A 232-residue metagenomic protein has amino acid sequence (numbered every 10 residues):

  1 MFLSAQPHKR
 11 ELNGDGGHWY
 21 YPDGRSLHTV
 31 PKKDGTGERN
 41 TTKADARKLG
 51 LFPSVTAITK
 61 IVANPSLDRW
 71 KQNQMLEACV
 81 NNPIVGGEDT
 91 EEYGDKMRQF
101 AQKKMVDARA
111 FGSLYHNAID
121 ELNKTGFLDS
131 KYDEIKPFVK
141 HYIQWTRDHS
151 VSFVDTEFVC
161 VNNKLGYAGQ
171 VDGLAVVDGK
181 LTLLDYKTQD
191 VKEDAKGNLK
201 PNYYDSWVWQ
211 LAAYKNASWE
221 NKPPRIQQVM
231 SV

Functional and structural regions predicted by a protein language model:
M1-A168: Metal-dependent nuclease catalytic cores that hydrolyze phosphodiester bonds in DNA/RNA, characterized by
F158-V232: Mg2+/Mn2+-dependent nuclease catalytic core
